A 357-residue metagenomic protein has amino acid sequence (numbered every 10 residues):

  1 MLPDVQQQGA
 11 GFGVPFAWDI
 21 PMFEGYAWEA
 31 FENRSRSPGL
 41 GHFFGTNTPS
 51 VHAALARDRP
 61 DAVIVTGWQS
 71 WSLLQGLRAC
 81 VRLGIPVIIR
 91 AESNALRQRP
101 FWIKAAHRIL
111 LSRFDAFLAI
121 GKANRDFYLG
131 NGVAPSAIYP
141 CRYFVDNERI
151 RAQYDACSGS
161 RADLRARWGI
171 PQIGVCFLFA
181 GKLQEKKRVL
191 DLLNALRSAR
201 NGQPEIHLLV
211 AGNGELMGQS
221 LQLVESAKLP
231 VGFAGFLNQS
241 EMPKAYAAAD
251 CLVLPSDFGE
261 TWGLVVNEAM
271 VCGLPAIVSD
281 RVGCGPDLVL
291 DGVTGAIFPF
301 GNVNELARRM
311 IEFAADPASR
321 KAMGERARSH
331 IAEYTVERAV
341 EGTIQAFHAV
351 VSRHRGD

Functional and structural regions predicted by a protein language model:
W71, A79, L83-W102, R113-A116 (+1 more regions): A short, histidine- and acid-enriched strand-loop-helix "catalytic/donor-clamping" loop that lines the nucleotide-sugar
G159, P171-K187, L193-R197: Conserved donor-binding/catalytic core segment of Leloir-type glycosyltransferases
A166, E305, E312, S319-E333 (+1 more regions): A short, well-ordered alpha-helix in the C-terminal region of glycosyltransferases
G218-L237: Nucleotide-activated donor-binding/catalytic signature segment of Leloir-type glycosyltransferases, i.e., the conserved
Q219, P286-I311, A318-A322: Change "using UDP/GDP/dTDP sugars" to "using nucleotide sugars
F236-L237, K244-A249: Short alpha-helical donor nucleotide-sugar binding micro-motif in glycosyltransferases
A247-T261, L274: Acidic donor-binding loop of glycosyltransferase active sites
P275-S279, V289: Short hydrophobic beta-strand element within catalytic cores of glycosyltransferases and related nucleotide-activated
